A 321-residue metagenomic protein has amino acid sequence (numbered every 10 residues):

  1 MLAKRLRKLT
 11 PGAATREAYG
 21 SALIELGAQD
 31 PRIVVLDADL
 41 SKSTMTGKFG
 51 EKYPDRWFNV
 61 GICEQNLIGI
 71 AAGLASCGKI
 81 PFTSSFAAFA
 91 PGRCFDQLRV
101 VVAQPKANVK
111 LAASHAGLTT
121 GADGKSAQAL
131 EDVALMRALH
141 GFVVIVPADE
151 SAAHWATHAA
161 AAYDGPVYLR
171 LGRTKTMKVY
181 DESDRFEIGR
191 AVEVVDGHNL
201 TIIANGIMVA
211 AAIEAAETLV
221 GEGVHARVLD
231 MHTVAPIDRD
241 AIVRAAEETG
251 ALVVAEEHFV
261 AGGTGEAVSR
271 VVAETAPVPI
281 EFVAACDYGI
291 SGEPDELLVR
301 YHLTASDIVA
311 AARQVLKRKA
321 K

Functional and structural regions predicted by a protein language model:
M1-R170, K175, R185, A305: Thiamine diphosphate
K4, E17, Q29-R32, K42-G47 (+3 more regions): Thiamine diphosphate
